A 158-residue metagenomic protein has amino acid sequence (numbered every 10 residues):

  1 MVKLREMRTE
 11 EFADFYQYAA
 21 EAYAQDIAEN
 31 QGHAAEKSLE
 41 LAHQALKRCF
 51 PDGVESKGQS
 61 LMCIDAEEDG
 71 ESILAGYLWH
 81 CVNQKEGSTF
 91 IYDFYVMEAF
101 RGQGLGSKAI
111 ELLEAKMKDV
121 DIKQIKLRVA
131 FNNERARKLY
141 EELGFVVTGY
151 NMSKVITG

Functional and structural regions predicted by a protein language model:
V2-D93, M97-E98, K116, V147-T157: Acetyl-CoA-dependent GNAT
D14, K108, R135: Charged catalytic carboxylate motif
C49-G53, L113, K123-K126, K138-L139 (+1 more regions): A general structural signal for short secondary-structure boundary/capping elements
D93-V96, G102-D119, K138-E142: Conserved acetyl-CoA-binding loop-helix of GNAT-fold acetyltransferases
R101, L127-A136, S153-G158: Conserved beta-strand-loop-alpha-helix junction that forms the acyl-donor binding cleft
K118-R128, N151: Conserved GNAT acetyl-CoA-binding A-motif
